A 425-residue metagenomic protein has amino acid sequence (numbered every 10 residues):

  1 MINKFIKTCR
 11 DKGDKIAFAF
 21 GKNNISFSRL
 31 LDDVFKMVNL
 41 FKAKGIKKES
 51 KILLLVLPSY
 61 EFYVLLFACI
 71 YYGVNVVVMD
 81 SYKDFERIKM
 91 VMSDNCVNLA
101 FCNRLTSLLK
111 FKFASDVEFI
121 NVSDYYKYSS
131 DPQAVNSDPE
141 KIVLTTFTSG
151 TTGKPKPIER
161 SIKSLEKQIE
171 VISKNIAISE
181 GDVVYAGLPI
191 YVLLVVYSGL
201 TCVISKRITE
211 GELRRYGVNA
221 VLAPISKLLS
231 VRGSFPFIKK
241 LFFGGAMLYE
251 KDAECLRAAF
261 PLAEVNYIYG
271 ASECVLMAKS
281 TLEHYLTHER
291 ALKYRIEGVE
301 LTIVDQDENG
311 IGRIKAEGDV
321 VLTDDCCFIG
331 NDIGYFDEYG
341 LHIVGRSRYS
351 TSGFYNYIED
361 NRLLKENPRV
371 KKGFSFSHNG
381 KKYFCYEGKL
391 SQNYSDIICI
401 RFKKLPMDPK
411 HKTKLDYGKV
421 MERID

Functional and structural regions predicted by a protein language model:
I16-G45, S50, V56-S59, E86-K89 (+1 more regions): Conserved AMP-binding/adenylate-forming core of the ANL superfamily
S26-S28, V143-E170, T201: Conserved AMP-binding A3 loop
V38-Y82, G181-A186: Conserved AMP-binding/adenylate-forming
S130-F147, K154, A177-V183: Conserved pre-ATP/AMP-binding loop-to-beta segment of ANL
E166-V183, G187-N219: Conserved AMP-binding/adenylation subdomain of ANL enzymes
A220, V231-L286: Gly/Ser/Thr-rich phosphate-binding loop
D307-I358, S377: Conserved ATP-binding/catalytic segment of the ANL
F374-S377, S391-D425: Conserved C-terminal "lid"/linker of ANL adenylate-forming enzymes
